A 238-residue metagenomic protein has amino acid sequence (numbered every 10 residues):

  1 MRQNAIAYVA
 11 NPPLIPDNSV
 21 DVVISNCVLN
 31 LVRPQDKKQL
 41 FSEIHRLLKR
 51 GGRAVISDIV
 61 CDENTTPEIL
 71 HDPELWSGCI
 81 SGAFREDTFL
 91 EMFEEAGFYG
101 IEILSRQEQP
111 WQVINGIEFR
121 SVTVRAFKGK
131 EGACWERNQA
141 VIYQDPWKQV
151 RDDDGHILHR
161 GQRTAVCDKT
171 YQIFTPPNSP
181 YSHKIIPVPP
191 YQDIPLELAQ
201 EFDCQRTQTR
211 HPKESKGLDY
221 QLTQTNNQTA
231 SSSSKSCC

Functional and structural regions predicted by a protein language model:
M1-V23, Q35: A short acidic, Gly/Pro-enriched loop at the edge of an enzyme's catalytic core that lines a small-molecule cofactor
N4-A5, L31-E43: A short, conserved alpha-helix within the catalytic core of class I
P16, K37-R53: A short glycine-rich, Lys/Arg-flanked "PGG" loop and its adjoining helix->strand segment in the class I
C27, E43-H45, F93: Class I S-adenosylmethionine-dependent transferase superfamily signal
V28-L29, I59-E63, R106-P110: Short "lid" loop at the C-terminus of a central beta-strand within the Rossmann-like core of SAM-dependent
V60-I80: Short, glycine-/aromatic-enriched active-site segment of Class I SAM-dependent methyltransferases
S81-G97: Short alpha-helix
A96-C238: C-terminal lobe and adjacent flexible extensions of AdoMet/dcAdoMet transferase-like proteins
